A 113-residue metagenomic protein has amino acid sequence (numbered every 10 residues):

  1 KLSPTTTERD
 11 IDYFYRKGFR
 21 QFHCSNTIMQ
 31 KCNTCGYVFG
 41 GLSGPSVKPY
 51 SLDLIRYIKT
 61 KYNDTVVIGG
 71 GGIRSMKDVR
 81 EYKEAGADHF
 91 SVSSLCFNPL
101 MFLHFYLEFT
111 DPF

Functional and structural regions predicted by a protein language model:
L2, F22-C24, V66-G71, F90-V92: Hydrophobic faces of well-ordered beta-strands that scaffold small-molecule active sites in alpha/beta enzyme cores
T6-K17, I58-N63, I73-F90: Catalytic cores of alpha/beta
R9-T65, P99-E108: Glycine/Thr-rich beta-alpha phosphate-binding loop at enzyme active sites
G40-G44, G69-G72, G86: Glycine-centered flexibility sites
A87-V92, M101-H104: Substrate-binding cleft of secreted/luminal carbohydrate-active enzymes
